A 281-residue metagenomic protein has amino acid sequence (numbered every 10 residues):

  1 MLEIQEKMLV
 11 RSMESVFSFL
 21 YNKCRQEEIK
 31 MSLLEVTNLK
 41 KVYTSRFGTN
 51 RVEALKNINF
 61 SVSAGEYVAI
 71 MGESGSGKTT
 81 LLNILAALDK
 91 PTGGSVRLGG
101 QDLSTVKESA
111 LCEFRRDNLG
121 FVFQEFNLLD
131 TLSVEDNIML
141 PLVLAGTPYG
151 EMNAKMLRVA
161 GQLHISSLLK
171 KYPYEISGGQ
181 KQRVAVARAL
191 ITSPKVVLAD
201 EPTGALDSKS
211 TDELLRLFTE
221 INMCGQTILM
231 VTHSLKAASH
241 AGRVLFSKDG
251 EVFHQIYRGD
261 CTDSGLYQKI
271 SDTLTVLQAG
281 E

Functional and structural regions predicted by a protein language model:
L2-M8, R25, G161, G179 (+1 more regions): Intrinsically disordered, low-complexity regions enriched in polar/acidic and amide residues
E3, V10, F17-Y21: Short, positively charged and aromatic/hydrophobic N-terminal segments
E14-L20, S76-K78, T273: Serine/proline-rich low-complexity intrinsically disordered segments, especially terminal tails, linkers
L20-K30: Short, Lys/Arg-enriched N-terminal segments with co-localized hydrophobic residues within the first ~10-30 amino acids
L33-L34, L39-A241, S247: ABC family nucleotide-binding domain
E251-T275: Conserved beta-strand-loop-alpha-helix hinge in the C-terminal portion of ABC ATPase nucleotide-binding domains
Q278-E281: Generic C-terminal helix-cap and adjacent flexible tail
